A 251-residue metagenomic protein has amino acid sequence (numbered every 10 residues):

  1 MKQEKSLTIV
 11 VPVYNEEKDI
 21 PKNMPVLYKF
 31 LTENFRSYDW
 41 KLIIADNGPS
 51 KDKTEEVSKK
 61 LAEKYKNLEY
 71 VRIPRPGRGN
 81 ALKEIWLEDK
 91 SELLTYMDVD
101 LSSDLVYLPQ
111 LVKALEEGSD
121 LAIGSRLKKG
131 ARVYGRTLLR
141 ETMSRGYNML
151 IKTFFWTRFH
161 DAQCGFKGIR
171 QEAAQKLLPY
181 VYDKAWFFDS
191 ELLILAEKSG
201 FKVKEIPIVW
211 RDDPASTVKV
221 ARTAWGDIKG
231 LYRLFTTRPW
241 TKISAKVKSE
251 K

Functional and structural regions predicted by a protein language model:
M1-S6, S37, W156, Y180-K251: Hydrophobic helical membrane-anchoring modules
K5-V11, I20, L27, W40-A45: Hydrophobic targeting segments
E16-D19, S50, R78, D104: Donor nucleotide-sugar binding loop of glycosyltransferases
E16-T32: Short, well-formed alpha-helical segments that are part of the catalytic scaffolds of diverse glycosyltransferases
W40-I44, E55-E88: Conserved donor nucleotide-binding strand/loop of the catalytic core
D46-E55, L101: A conserved acidic beta->alpha catalytic loop
I73-D89, L93, L105-W186, D213-W225 (+1 more regions): Acceptor/aglycone-binding surface of glycosyltransferases and processive sugar-polymer synthases
